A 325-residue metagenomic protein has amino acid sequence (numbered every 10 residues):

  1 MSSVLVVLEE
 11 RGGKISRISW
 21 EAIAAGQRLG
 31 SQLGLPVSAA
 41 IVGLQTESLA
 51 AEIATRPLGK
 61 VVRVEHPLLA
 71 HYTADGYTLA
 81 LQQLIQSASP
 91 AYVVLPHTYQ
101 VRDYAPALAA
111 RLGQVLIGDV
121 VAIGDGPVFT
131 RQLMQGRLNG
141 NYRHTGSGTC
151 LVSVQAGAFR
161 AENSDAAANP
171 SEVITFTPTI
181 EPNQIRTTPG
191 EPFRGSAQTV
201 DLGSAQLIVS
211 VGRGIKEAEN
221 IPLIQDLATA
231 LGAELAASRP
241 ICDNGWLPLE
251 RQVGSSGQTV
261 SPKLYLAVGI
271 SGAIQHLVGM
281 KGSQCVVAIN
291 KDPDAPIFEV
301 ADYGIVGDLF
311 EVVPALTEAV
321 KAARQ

Functional and structural regions predicted by a protein language model:
M1-Q325: N-terminal glycine-rich FAD/FM-binding segment characteristic of electron-transfer flavoproteins
